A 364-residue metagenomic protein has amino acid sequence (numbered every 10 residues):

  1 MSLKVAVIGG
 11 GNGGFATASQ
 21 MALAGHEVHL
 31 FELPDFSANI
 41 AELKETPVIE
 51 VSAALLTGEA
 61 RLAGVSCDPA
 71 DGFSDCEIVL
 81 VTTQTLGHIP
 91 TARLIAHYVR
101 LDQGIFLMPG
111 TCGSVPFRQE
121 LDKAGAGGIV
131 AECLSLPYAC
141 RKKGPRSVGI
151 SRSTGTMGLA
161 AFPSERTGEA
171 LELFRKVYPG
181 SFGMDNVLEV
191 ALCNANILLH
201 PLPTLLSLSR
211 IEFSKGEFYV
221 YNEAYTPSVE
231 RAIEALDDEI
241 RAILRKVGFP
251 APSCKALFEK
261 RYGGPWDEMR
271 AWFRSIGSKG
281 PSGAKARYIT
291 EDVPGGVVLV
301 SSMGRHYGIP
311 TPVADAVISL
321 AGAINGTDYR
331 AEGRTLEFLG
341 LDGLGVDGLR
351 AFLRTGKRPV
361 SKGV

Functional and structural regions predicted by a protein language model:
M1-A53: NAD(P)+-binding Rossmann beta1-loop-alpha1 motif at the extreme N-terminus of oxidoreductases
S19-A22, F73, A92, A96-V99: A structural alpha-helix within SAM-dependent methyltransferase catalytic domains
L55-I78, T85: A structured beta-alpha segment of the ubiquitous adenosine-cofactor-binding alpha/beta core
I78, T85-R146: Rossmann-like NAD(P)(H) cofactor-binding subdomain of soluble oxidoreductases
E120-G183: Predominantly flavin-linked oxidoreductase catalytic cores and closely associated redox partners
T156-K255: Active-site-lining helix/loop region of Rossmann-like oxidoreductase modules
E230-V364: NAD(P)-dependent Rossmann-like dehydrogenase/reductase catalytic/cofactor-binding core
